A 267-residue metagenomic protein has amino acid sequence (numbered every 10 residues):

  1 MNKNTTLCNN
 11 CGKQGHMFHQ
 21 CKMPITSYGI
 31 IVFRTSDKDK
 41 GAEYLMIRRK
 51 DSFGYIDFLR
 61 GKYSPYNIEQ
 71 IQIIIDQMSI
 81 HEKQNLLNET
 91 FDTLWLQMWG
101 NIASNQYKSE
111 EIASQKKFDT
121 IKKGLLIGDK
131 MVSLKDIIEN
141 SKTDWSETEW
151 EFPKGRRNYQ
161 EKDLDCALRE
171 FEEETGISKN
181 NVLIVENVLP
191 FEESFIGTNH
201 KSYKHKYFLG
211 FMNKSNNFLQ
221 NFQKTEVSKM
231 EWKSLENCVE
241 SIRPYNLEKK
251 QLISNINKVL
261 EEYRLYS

Functional and structural regions predicted by a protein language model:
T5-H16: Short Cys/His-rich zinc-binding micro-motifs
F18-K22: Cysteine-centered loop/knuckle micro-motif
P24-Y28, K40: Short, basic and Ser/Thr-rich N-terminal targeting/leader segments
Y28-R34: Short beta-strand scaffold segments in enzyme catalytic cores
E43-L45: Entry beta-strands of beta-propeller and related beta-repeat scaffolds
I47-P65: Short, solvent-exposed beta-strand-terminating loops
F53, K62, I74-Q77, M98-S267: Unchanged
